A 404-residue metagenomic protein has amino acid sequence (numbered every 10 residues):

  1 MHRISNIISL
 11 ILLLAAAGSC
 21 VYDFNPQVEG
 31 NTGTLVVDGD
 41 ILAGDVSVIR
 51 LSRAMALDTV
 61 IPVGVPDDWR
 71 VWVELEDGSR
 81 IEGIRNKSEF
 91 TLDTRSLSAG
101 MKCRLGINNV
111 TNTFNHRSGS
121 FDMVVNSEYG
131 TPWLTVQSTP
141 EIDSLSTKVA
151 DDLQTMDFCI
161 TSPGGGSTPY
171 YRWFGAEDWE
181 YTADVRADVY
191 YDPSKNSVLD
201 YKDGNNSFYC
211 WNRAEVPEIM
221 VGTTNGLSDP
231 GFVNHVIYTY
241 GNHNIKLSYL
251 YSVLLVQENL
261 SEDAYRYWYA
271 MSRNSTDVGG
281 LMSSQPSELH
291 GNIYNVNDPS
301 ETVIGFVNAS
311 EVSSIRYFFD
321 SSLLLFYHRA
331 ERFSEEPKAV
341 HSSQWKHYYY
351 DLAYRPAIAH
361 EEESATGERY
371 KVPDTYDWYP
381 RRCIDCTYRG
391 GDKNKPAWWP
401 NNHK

Functional and structural regions predicted by a protein language model:
M1-I8: Bacterial N-terminal signal peptides that target proteins for export
S9-L13: Hydrophobic helical h-region of N-terminal Sec-dependent signal peptides in bacterial secretory/periplasmic proteins
A16-S19: C-terminal motif of bacterial Sec signal peptides marking the signal peptidase cleavage site
V21-K404: A sequence/structural signal for flexible, mid-protein segments enriched in small/helix-disrupting residues
